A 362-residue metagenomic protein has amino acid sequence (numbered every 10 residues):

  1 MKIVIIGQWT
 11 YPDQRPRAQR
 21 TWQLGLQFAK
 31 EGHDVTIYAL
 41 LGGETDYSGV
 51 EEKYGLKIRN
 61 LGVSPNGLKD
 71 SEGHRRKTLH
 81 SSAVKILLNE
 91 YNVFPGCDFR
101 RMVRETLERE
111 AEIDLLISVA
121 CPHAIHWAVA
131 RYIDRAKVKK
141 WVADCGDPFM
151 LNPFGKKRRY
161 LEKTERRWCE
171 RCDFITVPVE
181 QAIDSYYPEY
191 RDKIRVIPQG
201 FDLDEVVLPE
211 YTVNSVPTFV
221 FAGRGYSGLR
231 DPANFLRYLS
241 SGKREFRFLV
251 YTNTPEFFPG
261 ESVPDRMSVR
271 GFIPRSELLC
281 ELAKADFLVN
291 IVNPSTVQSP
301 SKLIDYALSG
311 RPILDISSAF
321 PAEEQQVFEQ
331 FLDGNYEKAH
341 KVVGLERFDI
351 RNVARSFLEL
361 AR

Functional and structural regions predicted by a protein language model:
M1-V63, F174, L239-G242: N-terminal subdomain of nucleotide-sugar transferases
Q23-L24, C97-R101, E105, A124 (+3 more regions): Membrane-proximal helix-turn-helix segments that form the acceptor-binding/catalytic region of lipid-linked
G67-K69, G155-K156, R195, G200-V216: Acidic anion/phosphate-binding donor-loop and adjacent secondary structure in glycosyltransferase catalytic cores
L88-M102, L115-A136: An aromatic- and histidine-rich active-site surface loop
P178-Q181, Q199-G200: Carbohydrate-associated surface elements
D202-E205, N214-G260, V269-G271, R275: Conserved catalytic-core segment of nucleotide-activated headgroup transferases in glycan assembly
L282-V297: Acidic donor-binding loop of glycosyltransferase active sites
D333-R362: A charged, aromatic-enriched C-terminal amphipathic alpha-helix characteristic of glycosyltransferases across folds
